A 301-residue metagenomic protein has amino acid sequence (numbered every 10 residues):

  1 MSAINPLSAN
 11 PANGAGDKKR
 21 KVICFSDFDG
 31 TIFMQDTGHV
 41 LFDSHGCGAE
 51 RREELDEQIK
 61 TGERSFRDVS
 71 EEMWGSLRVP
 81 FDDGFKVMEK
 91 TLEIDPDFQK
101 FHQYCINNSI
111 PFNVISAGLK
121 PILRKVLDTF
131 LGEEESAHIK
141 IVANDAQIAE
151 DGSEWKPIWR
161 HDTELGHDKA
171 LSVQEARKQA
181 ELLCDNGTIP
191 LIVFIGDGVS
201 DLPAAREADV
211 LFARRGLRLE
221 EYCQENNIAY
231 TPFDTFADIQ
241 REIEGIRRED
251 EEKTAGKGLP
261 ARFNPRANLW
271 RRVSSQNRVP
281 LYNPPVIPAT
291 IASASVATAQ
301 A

Functional and structural regions predicted by a protein language model:
S2-D145: Alpha-helical substrate-recognition element adjacent to the catalytic core
S2-L7, D97-Q103, N107-P111, G118-A301: C-terminal cap/substrate-recognition subdomain and adjoining C-terminal extension of metal-dependent phosphatase-like
